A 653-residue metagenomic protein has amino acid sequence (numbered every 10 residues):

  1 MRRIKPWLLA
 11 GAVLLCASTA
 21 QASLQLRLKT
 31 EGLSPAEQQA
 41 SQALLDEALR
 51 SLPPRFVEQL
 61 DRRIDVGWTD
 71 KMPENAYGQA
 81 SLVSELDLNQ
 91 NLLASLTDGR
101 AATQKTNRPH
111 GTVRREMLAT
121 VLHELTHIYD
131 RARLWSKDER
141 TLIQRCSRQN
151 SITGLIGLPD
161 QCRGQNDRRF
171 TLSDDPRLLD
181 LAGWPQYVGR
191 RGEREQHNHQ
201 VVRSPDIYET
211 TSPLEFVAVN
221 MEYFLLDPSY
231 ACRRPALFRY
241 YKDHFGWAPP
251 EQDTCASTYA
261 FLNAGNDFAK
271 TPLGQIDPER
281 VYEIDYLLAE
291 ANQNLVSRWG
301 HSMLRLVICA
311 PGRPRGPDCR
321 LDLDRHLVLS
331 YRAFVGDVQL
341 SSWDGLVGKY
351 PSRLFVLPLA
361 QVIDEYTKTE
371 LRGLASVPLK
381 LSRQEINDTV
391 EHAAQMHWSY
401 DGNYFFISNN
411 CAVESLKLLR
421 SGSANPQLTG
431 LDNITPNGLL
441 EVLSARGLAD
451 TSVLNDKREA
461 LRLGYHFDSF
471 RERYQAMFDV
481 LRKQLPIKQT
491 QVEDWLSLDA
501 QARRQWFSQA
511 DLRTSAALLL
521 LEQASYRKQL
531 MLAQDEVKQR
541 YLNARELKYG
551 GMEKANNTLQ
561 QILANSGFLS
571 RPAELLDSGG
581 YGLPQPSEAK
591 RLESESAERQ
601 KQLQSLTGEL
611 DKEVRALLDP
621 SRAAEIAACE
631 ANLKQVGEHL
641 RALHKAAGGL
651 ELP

Functional and structural regions predicted by a protein language model:
M1-L8: Bacterial N-terminal signal peptides that target proteins for export
L9-A17: Bacterial N-terminal signal peptides
S23-G99, D160-G164: Auxiliary, metal-adjacent structural segments of Zn-dependent hydrolase domains
K29-Q39, Q104-E116, R203-Y208, A289-Q293 (+2 more regions): Second-shell loop/turn segments in exported
S81-T120, R148, R280-L371, F405 (+2 more regions): Glycine-rich catalytic cores of cysteine/serine-nucleophile enzymes that process amide/ester linkages in cell-envelope
G99-T106, R131, S136-E209, V219 (+2 more regions): Activation targets extended, charge/polar-rich intrinsically disordered C-terminal tails
R115-R133, A218: Active-site recognition of the HExxH zinc-binding catalytic motif
V188-N198, G274-E283, V296-S297, H301 (+1 more regions): Active-site-adjacent bridging/hinge elements
